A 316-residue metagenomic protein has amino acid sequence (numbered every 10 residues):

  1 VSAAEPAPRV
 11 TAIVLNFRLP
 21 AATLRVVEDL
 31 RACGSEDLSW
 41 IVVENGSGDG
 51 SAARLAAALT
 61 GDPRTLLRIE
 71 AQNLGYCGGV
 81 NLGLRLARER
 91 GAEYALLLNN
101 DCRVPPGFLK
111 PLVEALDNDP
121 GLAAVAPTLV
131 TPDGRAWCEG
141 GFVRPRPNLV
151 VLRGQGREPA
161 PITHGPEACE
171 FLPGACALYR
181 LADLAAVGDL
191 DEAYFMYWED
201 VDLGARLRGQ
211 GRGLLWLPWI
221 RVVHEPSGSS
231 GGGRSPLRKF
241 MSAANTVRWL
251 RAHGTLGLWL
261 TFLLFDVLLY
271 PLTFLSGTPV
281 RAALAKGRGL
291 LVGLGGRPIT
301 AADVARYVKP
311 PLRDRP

Functional and structural regions predicted by a protein language model:
E28-D37: Short, acidic, metal-binding catalytic loop of nucleotide-sugar glycosyltransferases
D37-G46, R68-E70: Short beta-strand/loop segment that forms part of the nucleotide-sugar
E44-A53, Q72, C102: A conserved acidic beta->alpha catalytic loop
I69, G78-N81, C102-D189, A193 (+1 more regions): Acidic/His-rich active-site region of diverse nucleotide-sugar glycosyltransferases
E70-R90: Glycine-rich, basic loop-to-helix element that forms the pyrophosphate-binding segment of sugar-nucleotide handling
A92-R103: Short beta-strand-to-loop acidic/aromatic patch adjacent to the donor-nucleotide binding site
D189-F195, V201-V223: Catalytic donor-sugar/metal-binding loop of nucleotide-sugar-dependent glycosyltransferases
L237-S242, T255-P316: Non-catalytic, C-terminal membrane-associated alpha-helical segments of glycosyltransferases
